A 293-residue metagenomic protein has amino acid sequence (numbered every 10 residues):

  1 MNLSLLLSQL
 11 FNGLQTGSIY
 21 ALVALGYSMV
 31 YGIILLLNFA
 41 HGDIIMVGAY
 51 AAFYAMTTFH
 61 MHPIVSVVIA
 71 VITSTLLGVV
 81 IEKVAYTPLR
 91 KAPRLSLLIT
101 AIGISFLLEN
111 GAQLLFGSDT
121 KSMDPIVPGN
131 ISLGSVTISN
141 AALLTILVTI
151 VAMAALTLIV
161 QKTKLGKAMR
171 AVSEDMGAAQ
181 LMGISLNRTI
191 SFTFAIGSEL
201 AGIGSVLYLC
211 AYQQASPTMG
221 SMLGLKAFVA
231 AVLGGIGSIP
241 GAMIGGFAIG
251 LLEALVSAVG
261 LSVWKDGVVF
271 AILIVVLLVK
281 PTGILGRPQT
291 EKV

Functional and structural regions predicted by a protein language model:
M1-V23, A51, H62-S66, A92-L97 (+5 more regions): Membrane-interfacial amphipathic/re-entrant helices at transmembrane-helix boundaries
N2-I19, I159-V160, K164, I190-A230 (+1 more regions): Inter-helical junctions in multi-pass inner-membrane proteins, predominant in energy-converting antiporter-like
L5, V84, L115, E174-R188 (+1 more regions): Cytosolic-side transmembrane-helix boundaries in multi-pass membrane proteins
F11, I33-V80, V84, V259: Membrane-embedded helix boundary and interhelical linker motif in transport proteins
T16, T137-A215, I239-G245: Helix-loop-helix "hairpin" substructures at the membrane interface of multi-pass membrane proteins
S18, Y27-A49, P63, K91-S96 (+7 more regions): Short, non-helical or kinked segments that cap or interrupt transmembrane helices
Y27, H60-I104, G111, I244-I249 (+1 more regions): Alpha-helical transmembrane segments within multi-pass membrane transporters and channels
F59, P88-K162, T189-F192, Q213 (+5 more regions): Transmembrane helix-bundle core of multi-pass membrane transporters and related energy-transducing complexes
